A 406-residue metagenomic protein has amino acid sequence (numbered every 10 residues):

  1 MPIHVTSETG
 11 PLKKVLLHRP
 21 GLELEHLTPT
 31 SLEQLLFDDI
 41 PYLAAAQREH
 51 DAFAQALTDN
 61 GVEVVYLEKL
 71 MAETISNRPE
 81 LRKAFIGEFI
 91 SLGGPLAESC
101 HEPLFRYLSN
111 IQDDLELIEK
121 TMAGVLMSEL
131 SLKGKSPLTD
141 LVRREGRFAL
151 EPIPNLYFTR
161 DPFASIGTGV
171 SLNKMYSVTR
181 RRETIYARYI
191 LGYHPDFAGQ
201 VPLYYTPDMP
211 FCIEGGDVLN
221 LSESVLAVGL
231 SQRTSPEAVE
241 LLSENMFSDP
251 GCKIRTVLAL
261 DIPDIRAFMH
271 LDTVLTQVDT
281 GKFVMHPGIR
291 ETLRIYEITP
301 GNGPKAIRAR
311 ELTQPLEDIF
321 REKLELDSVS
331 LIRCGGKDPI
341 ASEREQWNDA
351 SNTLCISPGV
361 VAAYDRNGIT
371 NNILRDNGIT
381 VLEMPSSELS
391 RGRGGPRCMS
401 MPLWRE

Functional and structural regions predicted by a protein language model:
M1-E406: The feature marks the mature, well-folded catalytic cores of soluble enzymes
